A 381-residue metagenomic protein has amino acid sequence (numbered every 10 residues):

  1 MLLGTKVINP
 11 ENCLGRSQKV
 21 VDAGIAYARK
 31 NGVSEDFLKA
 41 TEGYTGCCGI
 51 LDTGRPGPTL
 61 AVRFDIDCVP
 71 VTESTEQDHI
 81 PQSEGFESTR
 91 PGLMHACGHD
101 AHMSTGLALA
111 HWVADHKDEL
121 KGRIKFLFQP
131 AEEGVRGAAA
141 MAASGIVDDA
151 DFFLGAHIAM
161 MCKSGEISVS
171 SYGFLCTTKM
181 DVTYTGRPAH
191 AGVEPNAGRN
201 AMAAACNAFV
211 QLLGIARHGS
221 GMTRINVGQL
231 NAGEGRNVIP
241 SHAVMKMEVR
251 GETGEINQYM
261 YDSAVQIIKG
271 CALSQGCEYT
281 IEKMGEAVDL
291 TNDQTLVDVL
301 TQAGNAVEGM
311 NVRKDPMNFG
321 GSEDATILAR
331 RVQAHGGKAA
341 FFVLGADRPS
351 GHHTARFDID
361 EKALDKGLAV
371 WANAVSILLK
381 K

Functional and structural regions predicted by a protein language model:
M1-M94, A108, D115, E119-L120: Acidic/His- and Gly-rich active-site-bordering loop/insert found across diverse amide/peptide-bond hydrolases
A40, L93-D100, M317-N318: Active-site nucleophile and cofactor-binding loops and adjacent substrate-binding regions of central metabolic enzymes
C47, S83, E87-M94, D100-A101 (+2 more regions): Histidine/acidic-residue-rich, glycine-tolerant segments that coordinate divalent metal ions
D65-C68, T75, A159, L175-T177 (+2 more regions): Short glycine-enriched loops at secondary-structure junctions
M103-L109: DPxDG-like acidic metal-binding loop motif
A203-K381: Metal-dependent amide/peptide-bond hydrolase catalytic core, centered on the "pita-bread" metallohydrolase fold
